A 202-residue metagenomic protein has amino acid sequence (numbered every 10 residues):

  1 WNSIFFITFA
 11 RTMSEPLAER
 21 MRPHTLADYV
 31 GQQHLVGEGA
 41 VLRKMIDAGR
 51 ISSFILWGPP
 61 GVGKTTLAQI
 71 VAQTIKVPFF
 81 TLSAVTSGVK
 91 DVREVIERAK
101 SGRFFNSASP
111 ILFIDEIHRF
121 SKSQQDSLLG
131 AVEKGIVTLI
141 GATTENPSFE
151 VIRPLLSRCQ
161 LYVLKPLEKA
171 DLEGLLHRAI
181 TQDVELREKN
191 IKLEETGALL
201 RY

Functional and structural regions predicted by a protein language model:
S14-F54, R98: Pre-Walker A (pre-P-loop) alpha-helix and adjacent loop at the N terminus of AAA/AAA+ ATPase modules, a conserved
G37-G39, F79-P110: Short glycine-rich substrate-engagement loop in P-loop NTPases that contacts/grips substrate
K44-L82, K100, L129-G130: Walker A/P-loop
L82, T138-A142: Structural recognition of the conserved hydrophobic beta-strand(s) that form the central parallel beta-sheet of P-loop
S83, Q160-E173: Conserved AAA+ ATPase "SRH/arginine-finger" region at the nucleotide-binding site
D115-E116: Walker B catalytic acidic pair
L129-G130, N146-Q160, L176: Short regulatory helix/loop adjacent to the ATP-binding pocket of P-loop NTPases
E194-Y202: A short helix-loop-helix "switch/interaction" segment in the helical subdomain of ASCE P-loop NTPases
